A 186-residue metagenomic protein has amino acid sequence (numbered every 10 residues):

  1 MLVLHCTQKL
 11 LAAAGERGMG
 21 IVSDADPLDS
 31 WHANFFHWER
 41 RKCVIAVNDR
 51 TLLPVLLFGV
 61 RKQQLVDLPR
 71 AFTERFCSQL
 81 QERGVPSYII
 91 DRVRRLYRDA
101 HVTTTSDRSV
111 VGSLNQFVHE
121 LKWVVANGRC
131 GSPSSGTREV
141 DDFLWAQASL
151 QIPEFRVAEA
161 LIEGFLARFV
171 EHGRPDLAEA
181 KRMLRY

Functional and structural regions predicted by a protein language model:
M1-I21, G84-Y186: Globin-like tetrapyrrole-binding proteins
V22-S23, L53: Active-site-proximal segments of catalytic enzyme domains that coordinate small-molecule cofactors or metal ions
S30-D67: A short, conserved beta-strand element enriched in hydrophobic/aromatic residues
K62-R75, Q79: A short, polar/charged loop-to-alpha-helix boundary motif
